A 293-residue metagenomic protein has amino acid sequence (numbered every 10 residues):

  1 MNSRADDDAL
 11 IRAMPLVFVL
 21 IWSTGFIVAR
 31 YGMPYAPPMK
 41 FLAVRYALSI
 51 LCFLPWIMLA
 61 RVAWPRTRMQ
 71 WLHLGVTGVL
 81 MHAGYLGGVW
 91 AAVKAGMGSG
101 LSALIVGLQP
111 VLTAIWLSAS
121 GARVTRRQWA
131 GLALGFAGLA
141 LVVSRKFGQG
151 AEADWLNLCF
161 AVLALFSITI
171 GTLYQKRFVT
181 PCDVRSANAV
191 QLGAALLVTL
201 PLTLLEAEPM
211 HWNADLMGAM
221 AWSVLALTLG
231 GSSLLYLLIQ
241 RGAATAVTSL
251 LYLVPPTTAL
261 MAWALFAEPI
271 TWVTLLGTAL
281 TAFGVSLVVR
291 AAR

Functional and structural regions predicted by a protein language model:
M1-A43, G150-R177, L197-V198, A219: Glycine-/small-residue-enriched transmembrane alpha-helix faces in small-molecule transporters and effluxers
I21, G25-F26, L54-S102, L141 (+1 more regions): Specific transmembrane alpha-helical segments of multi-pass solute transporters/efflux pumps, especially DMT/EamA
S23, I27, G78-A83, G87 (+7 more regions): Hydrophobic/small/kink-forming positions within alpha-helical transmembrane segments of polytopic membrane proteins
P34-S49, V93-Q109, D154-F166, D215-L225 (+1 more regions): Structural signature of hydrophobic alpha-helical transmembrane segments
L42-V44, L86, L101-L108, L173-L197 (+1 more regions): Helix-helix packing/entry segments at the starts of transmembrane helices
F53, L112-A119, L132, Q149-E206: Transmembrane alpha-helical segments that form core, pore/gating elements of small-molecule transporters/exporters
F53, V124-K146, T199, Y252 (+2 more regions): Hydrophobic transmembrane alpha-helices of multi-pass small-molecule transport proteins
P55-W64, Q109-A133, P256-L275: C-terminal transmembrane-helix exit sites in multi-pass transporters
